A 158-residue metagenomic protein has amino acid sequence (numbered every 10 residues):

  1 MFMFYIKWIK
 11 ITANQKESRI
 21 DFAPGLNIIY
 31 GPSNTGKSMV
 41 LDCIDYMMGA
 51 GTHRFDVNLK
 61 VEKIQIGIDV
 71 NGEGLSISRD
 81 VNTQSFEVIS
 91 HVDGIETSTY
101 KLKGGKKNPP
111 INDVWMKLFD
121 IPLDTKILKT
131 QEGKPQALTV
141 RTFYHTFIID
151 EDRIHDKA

Functional and structural regions predicted by a protein language model:
M1-I77, N82, E87-V88: Extreme N-terminal "head/tail" segments of very large remodeling/mechanoenzyme assemblies
N82-A158: Extended, charged alpha-helical "arm/stalk" segments used for dimerization and assembly in large NTPase-driven machines
